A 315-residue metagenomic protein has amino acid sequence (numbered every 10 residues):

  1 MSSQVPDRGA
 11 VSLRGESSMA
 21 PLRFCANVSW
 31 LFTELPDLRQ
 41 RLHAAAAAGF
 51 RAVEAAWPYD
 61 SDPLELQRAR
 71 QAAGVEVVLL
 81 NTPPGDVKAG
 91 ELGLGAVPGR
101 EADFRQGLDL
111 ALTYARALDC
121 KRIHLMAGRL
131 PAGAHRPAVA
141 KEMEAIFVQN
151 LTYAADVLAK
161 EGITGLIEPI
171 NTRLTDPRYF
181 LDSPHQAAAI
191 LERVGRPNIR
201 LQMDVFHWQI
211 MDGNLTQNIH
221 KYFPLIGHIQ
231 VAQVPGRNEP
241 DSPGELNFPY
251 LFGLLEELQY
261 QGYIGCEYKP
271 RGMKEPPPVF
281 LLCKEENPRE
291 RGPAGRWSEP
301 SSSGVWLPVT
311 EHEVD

Functional and structural regions predicted by a protein language model:
S2-G49, Q71, L110, D119-K121 (+3 more regions): Histidine-acidic metal/acid-base catalytic patches
V28, N81-P84, H124-R129, P169 (+2 more regions): Short, small-residue-rich loop/turn micro-motifs
P36, H43, R51-Q149, K160 (+3 more regions): Structural motif corresponding to the early beta-alpha repeats
V77-L79, I167, M203, C266: Hydrophobic residues in well-ordered beta-strands that form the structural core
M126-H135, I167-T172, D182: Active-site-proximal loop/short-helix segments that contain or immediately flank catalytic acid/base residue(s)
M143, D176-R178, I210: Glycine-rich "substrate-gating" loop/helix at the edge of Rossmann-like oxidoreductase active sites
Q149-Y153, T164, P169-L174: Conserved anion-binding
